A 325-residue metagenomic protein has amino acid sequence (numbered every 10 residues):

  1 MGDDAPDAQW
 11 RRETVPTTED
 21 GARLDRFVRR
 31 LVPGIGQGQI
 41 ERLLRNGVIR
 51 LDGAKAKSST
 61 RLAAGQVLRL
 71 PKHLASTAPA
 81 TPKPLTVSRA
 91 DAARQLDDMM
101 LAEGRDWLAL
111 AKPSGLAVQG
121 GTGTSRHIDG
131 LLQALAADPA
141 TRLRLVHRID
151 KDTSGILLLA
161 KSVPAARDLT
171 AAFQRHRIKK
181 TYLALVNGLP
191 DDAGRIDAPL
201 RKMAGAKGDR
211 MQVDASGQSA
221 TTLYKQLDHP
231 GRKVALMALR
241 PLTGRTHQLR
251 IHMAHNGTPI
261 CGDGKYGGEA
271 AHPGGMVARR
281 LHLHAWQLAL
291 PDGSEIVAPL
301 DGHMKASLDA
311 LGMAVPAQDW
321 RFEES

Functional and structural regions predicted by a protein language model:
M1-K207, V297-S325: RNA pseudouridine synthases
L51-G53, N256, P291: Short strand-turn-strand beta-turns centered on an Asx-Gly dipeptide
R61, H229-G231: Short polar/acidic secondary-structure junctions
A90-Q95, V213-T222, H282-L283: Short coil-to-beta-strand transition motifs
M100, V186, L223-Q226, I260: Conserved hydrophobic positions within beta-strands
V118, T124-L132, V163, K202 (+2 more regions): Pseudouridine synthase
R148-K151, H229, R280: A short beta-turn/loop motif at secondary-structure boundaries
K207-A215, G275-M276: Short aromatic-glycine motifs in intrinsically disordered, low-complexity regions
